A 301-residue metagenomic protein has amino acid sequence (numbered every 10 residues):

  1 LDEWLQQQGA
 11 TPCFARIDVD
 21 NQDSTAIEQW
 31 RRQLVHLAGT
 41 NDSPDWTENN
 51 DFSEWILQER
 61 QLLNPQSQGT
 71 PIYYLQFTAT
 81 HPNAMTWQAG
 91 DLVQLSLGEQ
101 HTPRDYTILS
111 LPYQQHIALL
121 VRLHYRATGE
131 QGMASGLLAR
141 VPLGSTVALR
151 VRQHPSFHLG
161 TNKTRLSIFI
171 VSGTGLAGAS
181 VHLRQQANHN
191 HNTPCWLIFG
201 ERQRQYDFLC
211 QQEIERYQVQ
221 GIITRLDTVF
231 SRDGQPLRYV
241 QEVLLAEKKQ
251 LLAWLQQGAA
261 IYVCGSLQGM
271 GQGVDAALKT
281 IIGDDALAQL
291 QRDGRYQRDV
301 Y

Functional and structural regions predicted by a protein language model:
L1-I72, A134-L137, V147-A148, A187 (+1 more regions): Reductase modules of NAD(P)H-dependent flavoproteins
N49-H101: Conserved small-residue-rich
T78-F169, V181-N188, Q203, C210 (+3 more regions): FAD-binding FR-type
I168-G173, V263-L267: Glycine-rich anion-binding loop/nest that anchors nucleotide
L176-S180: Short glycine/serine/threonine-rich phosphate/pyrophosphate-binding segments that cradle anionic phosphate groups
